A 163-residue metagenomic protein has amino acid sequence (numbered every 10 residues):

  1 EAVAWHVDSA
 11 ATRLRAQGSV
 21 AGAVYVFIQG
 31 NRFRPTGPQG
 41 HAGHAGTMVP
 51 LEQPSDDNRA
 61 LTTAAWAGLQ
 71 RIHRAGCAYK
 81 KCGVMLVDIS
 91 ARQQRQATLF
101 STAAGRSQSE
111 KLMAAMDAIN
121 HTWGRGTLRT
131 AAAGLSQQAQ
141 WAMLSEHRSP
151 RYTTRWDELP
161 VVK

Functional and structural regions predicted by a protein language model:
E1-K163: Basic, low-complexity intrinsically disordered segments
